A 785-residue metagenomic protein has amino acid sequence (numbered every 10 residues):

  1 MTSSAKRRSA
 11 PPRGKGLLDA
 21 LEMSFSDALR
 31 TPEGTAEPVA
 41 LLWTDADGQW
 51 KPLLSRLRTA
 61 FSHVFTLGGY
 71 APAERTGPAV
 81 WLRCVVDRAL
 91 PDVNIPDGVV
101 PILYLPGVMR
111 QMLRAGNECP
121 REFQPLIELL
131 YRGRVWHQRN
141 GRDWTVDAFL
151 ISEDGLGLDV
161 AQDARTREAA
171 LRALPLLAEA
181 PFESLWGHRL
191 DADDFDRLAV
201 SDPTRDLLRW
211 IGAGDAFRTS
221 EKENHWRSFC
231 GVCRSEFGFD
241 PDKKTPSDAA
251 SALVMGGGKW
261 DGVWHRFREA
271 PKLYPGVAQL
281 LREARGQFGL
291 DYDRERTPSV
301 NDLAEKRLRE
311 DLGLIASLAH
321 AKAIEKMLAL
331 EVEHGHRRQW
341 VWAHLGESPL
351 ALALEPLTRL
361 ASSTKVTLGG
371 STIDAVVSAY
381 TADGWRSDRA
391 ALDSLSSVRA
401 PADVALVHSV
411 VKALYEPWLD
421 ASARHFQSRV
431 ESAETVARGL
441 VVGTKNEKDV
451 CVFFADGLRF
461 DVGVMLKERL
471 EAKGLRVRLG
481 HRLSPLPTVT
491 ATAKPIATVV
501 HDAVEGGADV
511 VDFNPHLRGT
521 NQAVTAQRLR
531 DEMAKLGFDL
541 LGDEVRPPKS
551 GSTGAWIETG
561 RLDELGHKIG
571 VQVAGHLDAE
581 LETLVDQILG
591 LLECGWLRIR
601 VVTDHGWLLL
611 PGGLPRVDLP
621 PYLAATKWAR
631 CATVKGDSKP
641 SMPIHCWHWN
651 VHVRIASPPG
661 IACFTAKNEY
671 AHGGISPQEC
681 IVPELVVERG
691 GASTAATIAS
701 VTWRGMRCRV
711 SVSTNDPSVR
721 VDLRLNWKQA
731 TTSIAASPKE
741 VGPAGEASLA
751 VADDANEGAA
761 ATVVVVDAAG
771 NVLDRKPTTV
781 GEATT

Functional and structural regions predicted by a protein language model:
M1-V450, G457-I599, T603-T785: …; additionally, a secondary subgroup of soluble metalloenzymes is captured
